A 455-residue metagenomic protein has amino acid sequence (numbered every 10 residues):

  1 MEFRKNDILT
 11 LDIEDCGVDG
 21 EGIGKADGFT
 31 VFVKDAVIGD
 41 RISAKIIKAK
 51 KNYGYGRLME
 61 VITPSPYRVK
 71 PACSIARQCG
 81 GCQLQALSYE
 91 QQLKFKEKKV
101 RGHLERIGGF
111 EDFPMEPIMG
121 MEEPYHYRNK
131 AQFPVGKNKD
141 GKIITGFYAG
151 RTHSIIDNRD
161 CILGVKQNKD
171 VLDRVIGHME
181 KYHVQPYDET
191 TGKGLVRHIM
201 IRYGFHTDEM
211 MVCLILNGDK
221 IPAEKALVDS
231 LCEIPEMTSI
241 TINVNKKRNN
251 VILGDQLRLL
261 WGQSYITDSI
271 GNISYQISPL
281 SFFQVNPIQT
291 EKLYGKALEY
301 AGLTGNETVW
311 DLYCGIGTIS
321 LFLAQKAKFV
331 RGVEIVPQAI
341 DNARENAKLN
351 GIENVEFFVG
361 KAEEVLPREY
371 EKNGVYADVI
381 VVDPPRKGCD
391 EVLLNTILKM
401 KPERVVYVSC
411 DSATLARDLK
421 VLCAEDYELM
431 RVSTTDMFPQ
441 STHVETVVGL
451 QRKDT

Functional and structural regions predicted by a protein language model:
M1-I75, E356-F357, A362-E364: Terminal RNA-binding accessory module
E2-T10, V18, A223-T455: Rossmann-like S-adenosyl-L-methionine
G22-D27, G146-A149, C213-I215, A343: Short, acidic/hydrophobic/Gly-rich beta-strand patch recurrent on exposed beta strands that often constitutes part
K45-A49, P134-N138, R202-H206, Q451-K453: Short beta-strand micro-motifs enriched in acidic
M59-P71, R77-P186, H206: Extended interfacial segments that mediate partner engagement and assembly in macromolecular machines
E116-P124, E189-T190, V196-H198, R202 (+1 more regions): Short, solvent-exposed loop/turn elements at beta->coil junctions and helix N-caps that rim active or binding pockets
I155-R197, N217-V244: Internal alpha/beta scaffold segment
I201, D208-N217, S274-S278, V379: Short, aliphatic-rich beta-strand segments
